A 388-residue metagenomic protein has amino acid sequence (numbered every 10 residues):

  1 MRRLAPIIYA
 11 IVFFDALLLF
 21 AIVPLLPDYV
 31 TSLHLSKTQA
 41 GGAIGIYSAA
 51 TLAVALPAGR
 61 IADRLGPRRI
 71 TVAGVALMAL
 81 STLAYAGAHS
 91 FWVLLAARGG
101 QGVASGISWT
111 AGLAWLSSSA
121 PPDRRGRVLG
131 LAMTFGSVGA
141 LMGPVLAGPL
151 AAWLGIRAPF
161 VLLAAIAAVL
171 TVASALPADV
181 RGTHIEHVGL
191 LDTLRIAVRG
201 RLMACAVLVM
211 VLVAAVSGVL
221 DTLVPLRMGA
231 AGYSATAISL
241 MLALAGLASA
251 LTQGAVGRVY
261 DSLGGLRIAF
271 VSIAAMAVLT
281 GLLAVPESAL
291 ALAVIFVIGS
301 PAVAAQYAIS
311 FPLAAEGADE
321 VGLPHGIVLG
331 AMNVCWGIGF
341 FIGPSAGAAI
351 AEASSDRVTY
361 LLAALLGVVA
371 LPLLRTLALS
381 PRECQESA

Functional and structural regions predicted by a protein language model:
M1-R2, A178-A206: Juxtamembrane intracellular "pre-TM" segments in multi-pass secondary transporters
S48-L56, A140-L141, G246-G254, F340-F341: Residue-level signature of mid-helix packing/kink "hotspots" within the transmembrane helices of 12-pass Major
A53-H89, Y260-L263: Conserved MFS/SLC helix-loop-helix module at the cytosolic interface between two early adjacent transmembrane helices
R69-L83, A164, R267-G281: Structural signature of the two symmetry-related core transmembrane helices
A97-G136: Cytoplasmic helix-loop-helix junction between adjacent transmembrane helices in 12-TM secondary transporters
S108-A120, Q306-E320: Intracellular juxtamembrane helix-capping segments at the cytosolic ends of symmetry-related transmembrane helices
L131-A175: Helix-loop-helix hairpin linking two adjacent transmembrane segments in secondary transporters
A164-T183, P372-A378: C-terminal membrane-cytosol helix-exit motif in multi-pass small-molecule transporters
